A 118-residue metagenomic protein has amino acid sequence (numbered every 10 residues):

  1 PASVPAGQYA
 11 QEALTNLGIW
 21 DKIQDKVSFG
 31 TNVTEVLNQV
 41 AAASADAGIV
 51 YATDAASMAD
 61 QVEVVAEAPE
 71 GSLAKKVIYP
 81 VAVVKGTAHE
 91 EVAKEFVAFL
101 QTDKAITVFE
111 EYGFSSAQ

Functional and structural regions predicted by a protein language model:
P1-Q118: Exported/periplasmic ABC-transporter solute-binding proteins
